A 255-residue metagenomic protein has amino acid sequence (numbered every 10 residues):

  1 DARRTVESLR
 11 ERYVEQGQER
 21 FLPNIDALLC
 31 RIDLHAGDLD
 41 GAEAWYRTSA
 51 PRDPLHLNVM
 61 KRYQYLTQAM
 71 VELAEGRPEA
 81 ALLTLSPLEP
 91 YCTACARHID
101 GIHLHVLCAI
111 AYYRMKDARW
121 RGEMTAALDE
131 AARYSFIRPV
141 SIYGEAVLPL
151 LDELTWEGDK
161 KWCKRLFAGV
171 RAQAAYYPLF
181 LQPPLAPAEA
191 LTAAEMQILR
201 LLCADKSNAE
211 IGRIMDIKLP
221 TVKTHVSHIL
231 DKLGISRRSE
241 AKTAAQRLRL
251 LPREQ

Functional and structural regions predicted by a protein language model:
D1, Y13-L28, R52-T67, C92-V106 (+1 more regions): Alpha-solenoid helical repeat architecture
V6, W45-R47, T84-S86, C92 (+2 more regions): Inward-facing hydrophobic residues that define packing positions of alpha-helical scaffold repeats
E19, L39, P78, D117-R121: TPR-repeat structural position
A36, E75, Y113-M115: Structural motif corresponding to the intra-repeat A-B loop/turn of tetratricopeptide repeats
W120-I137, F167-R171: TPR/TPR-like (Sel1-like) alpha-helical repeat modules
P178-S227, D231-L233, T243-E254: Helix-turn-helix DNA-binding segment
